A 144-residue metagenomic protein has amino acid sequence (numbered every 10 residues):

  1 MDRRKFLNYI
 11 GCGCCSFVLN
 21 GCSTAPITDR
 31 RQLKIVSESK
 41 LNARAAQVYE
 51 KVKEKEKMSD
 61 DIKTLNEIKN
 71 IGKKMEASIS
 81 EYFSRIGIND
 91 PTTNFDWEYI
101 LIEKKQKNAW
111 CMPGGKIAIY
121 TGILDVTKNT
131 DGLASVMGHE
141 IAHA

Functional and structural regions predicted by a protein language model:
K5-T24: N-terminal export signals
S23-M137, I141: Peri-catalytic and regulatory segments of divalent metal-dependent proteins
